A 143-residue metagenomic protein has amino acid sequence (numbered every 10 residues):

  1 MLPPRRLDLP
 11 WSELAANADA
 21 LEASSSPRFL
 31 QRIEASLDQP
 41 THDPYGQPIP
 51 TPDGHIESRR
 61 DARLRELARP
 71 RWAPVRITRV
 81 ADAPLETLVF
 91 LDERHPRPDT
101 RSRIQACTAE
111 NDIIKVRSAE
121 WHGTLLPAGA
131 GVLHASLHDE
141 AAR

Functional and structural regions predicted by a protein language model:
M1-W11: Conserved segment of winged-helix/HTH DNA-binding domains
A16, E22-V132: Mid-protein regulatory/catalytic core that forms ligand/cofactor-binding pockets and protein-protein interaction
A128-R143: Short, charged, intrinsically disordered terminal tails
